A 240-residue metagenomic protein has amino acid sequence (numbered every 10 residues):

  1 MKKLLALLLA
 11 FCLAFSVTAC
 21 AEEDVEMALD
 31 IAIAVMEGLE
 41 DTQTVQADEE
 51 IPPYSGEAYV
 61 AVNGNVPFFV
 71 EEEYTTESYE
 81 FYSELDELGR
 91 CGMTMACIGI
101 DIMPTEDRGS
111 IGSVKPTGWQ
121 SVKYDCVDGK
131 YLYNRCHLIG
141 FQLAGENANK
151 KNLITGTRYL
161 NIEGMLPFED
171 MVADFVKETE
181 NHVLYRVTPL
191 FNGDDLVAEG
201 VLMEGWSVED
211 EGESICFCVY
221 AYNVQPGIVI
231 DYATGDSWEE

Functional and structural regions predicted by a protein language model:
M1-L4: Positively charged n-region of N-terminal signal peptides that target proteins for export
L8-S16: Bacterial N-terminal signal peptides
F15-A32: Sec-dependent signal peptide cleavage junction
S16, A32, G38, E50 (+1 more regions): Extracellular, surface-exposed passenger/stalk and repeat segments of large secreted bacterial proteins
V35-E84: N-terminal module-boundary/linker segments of secreted carbohydrate-active enzymes
V70-E240: Domain-level detector of nuclease and nuclease-like folds in predominantly extracellular/periplasmic contexts
